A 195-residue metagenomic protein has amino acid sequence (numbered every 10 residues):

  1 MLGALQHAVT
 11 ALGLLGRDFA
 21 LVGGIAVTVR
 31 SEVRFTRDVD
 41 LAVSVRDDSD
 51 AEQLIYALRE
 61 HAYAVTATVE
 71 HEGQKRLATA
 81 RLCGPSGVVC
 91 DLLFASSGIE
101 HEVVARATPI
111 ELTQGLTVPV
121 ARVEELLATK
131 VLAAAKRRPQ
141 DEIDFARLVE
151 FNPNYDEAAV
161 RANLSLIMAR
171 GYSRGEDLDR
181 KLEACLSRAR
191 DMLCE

Functional and structural regions predicted by a protein language model:
M1-E195: Compositionally biased terminal segments of proteins
